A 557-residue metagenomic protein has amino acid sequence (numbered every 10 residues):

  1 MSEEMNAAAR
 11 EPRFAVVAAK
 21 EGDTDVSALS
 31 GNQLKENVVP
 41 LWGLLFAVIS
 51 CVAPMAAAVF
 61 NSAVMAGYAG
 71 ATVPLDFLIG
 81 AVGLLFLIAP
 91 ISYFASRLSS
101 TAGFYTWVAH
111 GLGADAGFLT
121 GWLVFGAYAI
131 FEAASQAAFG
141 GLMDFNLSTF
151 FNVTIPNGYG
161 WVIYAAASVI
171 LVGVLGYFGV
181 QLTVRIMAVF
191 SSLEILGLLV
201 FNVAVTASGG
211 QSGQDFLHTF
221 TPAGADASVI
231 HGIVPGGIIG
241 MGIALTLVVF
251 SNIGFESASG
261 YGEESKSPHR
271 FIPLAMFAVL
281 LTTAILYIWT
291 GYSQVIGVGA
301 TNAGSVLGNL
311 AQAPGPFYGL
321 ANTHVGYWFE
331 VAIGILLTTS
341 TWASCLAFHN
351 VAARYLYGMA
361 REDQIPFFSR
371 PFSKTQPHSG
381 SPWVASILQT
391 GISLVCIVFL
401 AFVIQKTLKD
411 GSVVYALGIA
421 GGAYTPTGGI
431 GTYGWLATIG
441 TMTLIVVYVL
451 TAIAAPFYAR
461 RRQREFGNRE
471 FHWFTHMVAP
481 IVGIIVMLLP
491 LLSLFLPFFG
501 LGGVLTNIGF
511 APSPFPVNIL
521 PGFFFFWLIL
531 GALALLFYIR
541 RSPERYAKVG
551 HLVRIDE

Functional and structural regions predicted by a protein language model:
M1-S62, A66-T72, L84-A89, F201 (+2 more regions): Membrane-interface "cap" regions at the ends of multi-pass membrane proteins
S30-Q33, N37, P74, F150-G160 (+1 more regions): Helix-loop-helix junctions that connect adjacent transmembrane segments in multi-pass membrane transporters
K35, G67, Y93-R97, L119 (+5 more regions): Membrane-water interface regions at transmembrane-helix termini and the short interhelical loops of multi-pass membrane
A57-P156, I519-A532: Extracellular loop-to-transmembrane helix junctions
S100, L123-G141, L247, N252-E264 (+2 more regions): Membrane-helix boundary/coupling elements in multi-pass transport proteins
T106-V108, G113, F145-F150, H231 (+2 more regions): TM-loop-TM module centered on a large, flexible mid-protein loop between adjacent transmembrane helices in multi-pass
G160-T221, I253, A275-T282, A343 (+5 more regions): Membrane-interface loop-to-helix entry segments
F201-G209, T432-V447, F474-E557: A generic transmembrane alpha-helix motif of multi-pass inner-membrane proteins
